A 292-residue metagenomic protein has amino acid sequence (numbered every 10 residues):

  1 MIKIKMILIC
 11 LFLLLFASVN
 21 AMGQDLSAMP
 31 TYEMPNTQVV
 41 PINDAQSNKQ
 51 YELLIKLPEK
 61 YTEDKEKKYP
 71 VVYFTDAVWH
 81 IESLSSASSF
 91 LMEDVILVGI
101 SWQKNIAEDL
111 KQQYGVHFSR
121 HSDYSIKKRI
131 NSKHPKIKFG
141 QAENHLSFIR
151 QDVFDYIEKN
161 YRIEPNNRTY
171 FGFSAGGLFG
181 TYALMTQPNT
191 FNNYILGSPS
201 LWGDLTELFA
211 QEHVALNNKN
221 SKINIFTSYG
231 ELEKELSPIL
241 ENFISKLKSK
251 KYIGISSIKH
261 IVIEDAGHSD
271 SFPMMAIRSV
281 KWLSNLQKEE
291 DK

Functional and structural regions predicted by a protein language model:
I9-S18: Bacterial N-terminal signal peptides
A21-Y69, D291: A domain-start/cap signature at the N-terminus of enzymes
K67, V71-F148, D152, Y156-N160: Serine-hydrolase catalytic machinery in alpha/beta-hydrolase-like enzymes
E158-Y161, L184-M185, N193-P199, I223-L232 (+1 more regions): Cell-envelope and extracellular/periplasmic
R162-F173: Alpha/beta-hydrolase fold nucleophile elbow
G172-G176, G180: Gly/Ala-rich beta-loop-alpha elbow adjacent to hydrolase catalytic centers
T186-N217: Mobile cap/lid helix-loop segments that gate and shape the active-site cleft of serine hydrolases
S228, E233-K292: C-terminal catalytic histidine-bearing segment of alpha/beta-hydrolase fold enzymes
